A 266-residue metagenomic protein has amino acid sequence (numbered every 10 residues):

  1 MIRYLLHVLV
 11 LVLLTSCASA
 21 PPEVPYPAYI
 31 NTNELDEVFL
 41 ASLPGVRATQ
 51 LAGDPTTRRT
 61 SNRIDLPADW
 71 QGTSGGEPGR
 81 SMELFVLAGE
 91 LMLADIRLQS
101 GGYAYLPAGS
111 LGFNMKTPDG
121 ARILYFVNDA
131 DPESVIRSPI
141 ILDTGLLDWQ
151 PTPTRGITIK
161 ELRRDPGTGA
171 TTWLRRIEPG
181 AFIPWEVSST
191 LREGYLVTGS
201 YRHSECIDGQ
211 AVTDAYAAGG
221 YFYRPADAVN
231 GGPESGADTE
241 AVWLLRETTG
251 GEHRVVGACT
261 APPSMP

Functional and structural regions predicted by a protein language model:
I2-L11: Sec-dependent signal peptide recognition, specifically the positively charged N-region followed immediately by
L13-S16: C-terminal motif of bacterial Sec signal peptides marking the signal peptidase cleavage site
A20-R58, G120-G169, A258-P266: A short, N-terminal "cap"/entry segment at the start of jelly-roll beta-barrel domains of the cupin/DSBH fold
A41-I96: The feature marks the first
E77-L93, W185-G209: Glycine- and acidic-residue-biased ligand/ion/polar-headgroup-sensing regions
E83-S134: Hydrophobic, ordered structural segments
M92-G112, R202-G232: Short acidic-glycine-tyrosine-enriched beta hairpin
Y105, D119-V135, Y223, D238-G257: A short hydrophobic beta-strand segment most commonly corresponding to one strand of the jelly-roll/cupin
